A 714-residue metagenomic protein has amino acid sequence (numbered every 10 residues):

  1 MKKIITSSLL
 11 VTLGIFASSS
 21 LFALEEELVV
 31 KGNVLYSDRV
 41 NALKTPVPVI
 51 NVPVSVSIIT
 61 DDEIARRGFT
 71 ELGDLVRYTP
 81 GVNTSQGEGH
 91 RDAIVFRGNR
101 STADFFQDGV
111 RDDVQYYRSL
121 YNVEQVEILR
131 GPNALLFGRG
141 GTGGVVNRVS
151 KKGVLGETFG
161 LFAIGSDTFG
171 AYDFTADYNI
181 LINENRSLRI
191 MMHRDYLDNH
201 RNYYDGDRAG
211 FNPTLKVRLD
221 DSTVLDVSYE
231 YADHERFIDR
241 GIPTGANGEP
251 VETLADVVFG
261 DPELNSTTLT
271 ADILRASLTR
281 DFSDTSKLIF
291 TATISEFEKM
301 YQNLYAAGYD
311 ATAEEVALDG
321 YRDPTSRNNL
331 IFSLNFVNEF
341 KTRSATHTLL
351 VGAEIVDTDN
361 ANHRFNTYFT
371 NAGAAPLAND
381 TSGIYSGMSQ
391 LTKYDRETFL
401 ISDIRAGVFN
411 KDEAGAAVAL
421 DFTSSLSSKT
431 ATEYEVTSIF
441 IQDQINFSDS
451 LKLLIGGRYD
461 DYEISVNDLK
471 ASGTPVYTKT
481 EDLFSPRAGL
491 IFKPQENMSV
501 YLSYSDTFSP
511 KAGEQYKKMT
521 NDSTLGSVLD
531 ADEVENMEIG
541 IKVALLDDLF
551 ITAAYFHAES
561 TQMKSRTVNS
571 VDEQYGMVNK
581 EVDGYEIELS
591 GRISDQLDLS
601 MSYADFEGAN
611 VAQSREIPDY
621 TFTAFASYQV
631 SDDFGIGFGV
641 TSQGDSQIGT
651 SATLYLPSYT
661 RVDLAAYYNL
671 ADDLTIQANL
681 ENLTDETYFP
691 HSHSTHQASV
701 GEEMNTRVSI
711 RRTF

Functional and structural regions predicted by a protein language model:
E25-E157, I539: Acidic, small-polar-rich N-terminal luminal/periplasmic segments of exported/outer-membrane proteins
Y121-E124, L135-P213, L219-T223, D272 (+1 more regions): Outer-membrane beta-barrel translocator/receptor signature
D195, N199, F211-D281, I294-R327 (+2 more regions): Acidic/polar loop-and-plug regions of large Gram-negative outer-membrane beta-barrel proteins
D233-E249, D359-A361, E463, R487 (+5 more regions): Surface-exposed extracellular loop regions of Gram-negative outer-membrane beta-barrel proteins, predominantly
S277-T293, F297-N303, K493, S499-Y501 (+2 more regions): Membrane-embedded beta-barrel scaffold of Gram-negative outer-membrane proteins
E298, T346, L350-Q495, A609: Signature of Gram-negative outer-membrane beta-barrel scaffolds
S448-S450, A554-E559, Y575-S651, D672 (+2 more regions): Gram-negative outer-membrane beta-barrel transporters
A698-F714: Outer-membrane beta-barrel "beta-signal"
